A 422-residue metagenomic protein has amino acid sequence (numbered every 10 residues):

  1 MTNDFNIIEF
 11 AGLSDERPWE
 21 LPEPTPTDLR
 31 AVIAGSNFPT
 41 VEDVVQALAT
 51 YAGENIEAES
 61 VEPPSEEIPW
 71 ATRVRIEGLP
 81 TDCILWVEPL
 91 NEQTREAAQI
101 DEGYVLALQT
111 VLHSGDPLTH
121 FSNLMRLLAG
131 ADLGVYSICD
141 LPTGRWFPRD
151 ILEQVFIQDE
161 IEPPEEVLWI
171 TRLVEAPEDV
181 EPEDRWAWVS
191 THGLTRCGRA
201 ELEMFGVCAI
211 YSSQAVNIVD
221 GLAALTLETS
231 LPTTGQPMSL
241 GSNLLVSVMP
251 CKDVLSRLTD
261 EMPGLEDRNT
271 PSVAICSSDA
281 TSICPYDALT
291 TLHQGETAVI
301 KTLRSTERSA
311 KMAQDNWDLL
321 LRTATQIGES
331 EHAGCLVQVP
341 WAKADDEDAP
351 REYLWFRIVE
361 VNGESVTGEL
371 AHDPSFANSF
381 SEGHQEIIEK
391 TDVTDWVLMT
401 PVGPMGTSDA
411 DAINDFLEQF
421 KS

Functional and structural regions predicted by a protein language model:
T2-T50: Short, extreme N-terminal segment that most often corresponds to the first beta-strand
I7-W19, P177-V180, M204, M312-A313 (+2 more regions): Cys-His-centered catalytic/binding microenvironment captured across papain-like cysteine peptidases and homologous
E20, T50-E102: Short, intrinsically disordered low-complexity segments
I68-L79, E175-E178, P237-T259, V337-G363: Amphipathic, interaction-prone secondary-structure segments
E77-A200: Internal, hydrophobic cores of structured domains that mediate oligomerization or house catalytic pockets within large
F147-S278: Aromatic/basic-lined ligand-recognition segments that form π-stacking hydrophobic pockets flanked by Lys/Arg to engage
L292-S330: Mixed-charge, Lys/Arg-rich low-complexity intrinsically disordered regions
T323-A349, H384-Q385: Short coil-to-beta transition motif at edge beta-strands of beta-rich domains
